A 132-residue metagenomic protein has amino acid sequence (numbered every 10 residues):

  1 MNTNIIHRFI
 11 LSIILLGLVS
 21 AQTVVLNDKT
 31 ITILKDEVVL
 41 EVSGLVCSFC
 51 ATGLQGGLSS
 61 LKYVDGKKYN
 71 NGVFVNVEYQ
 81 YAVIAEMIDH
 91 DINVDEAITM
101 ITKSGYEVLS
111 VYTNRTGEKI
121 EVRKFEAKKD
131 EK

Functional and structural regions predicted by a protein language model:
R8-L18: Bacterial N-terminal signal peptides
T32-G44: Short glycine-/aliphatic-rich beta-strand segments at the starts of folded cytosolic domains
L45-G56: Conserved redox-active cysteine motifs that mediate thiol-disulfide chemistry, especially di-cysteine Cys-X(1-2)-Cys
L54, V94-S104: Short amphipathic alpha-helices in soluble, non-transmembrane regions that often serve as interface/regulatory elements
L54-N76: Short acidic amphipathic segments
V75-E86, K119-I120: Surface-exposed aromatic
S104-G117: Conserved short beta-strand edge segments in small beta-sheet-based binding/regulatory domains
E118-K132: Short, low-order "capping/linker" segments at domain edges
